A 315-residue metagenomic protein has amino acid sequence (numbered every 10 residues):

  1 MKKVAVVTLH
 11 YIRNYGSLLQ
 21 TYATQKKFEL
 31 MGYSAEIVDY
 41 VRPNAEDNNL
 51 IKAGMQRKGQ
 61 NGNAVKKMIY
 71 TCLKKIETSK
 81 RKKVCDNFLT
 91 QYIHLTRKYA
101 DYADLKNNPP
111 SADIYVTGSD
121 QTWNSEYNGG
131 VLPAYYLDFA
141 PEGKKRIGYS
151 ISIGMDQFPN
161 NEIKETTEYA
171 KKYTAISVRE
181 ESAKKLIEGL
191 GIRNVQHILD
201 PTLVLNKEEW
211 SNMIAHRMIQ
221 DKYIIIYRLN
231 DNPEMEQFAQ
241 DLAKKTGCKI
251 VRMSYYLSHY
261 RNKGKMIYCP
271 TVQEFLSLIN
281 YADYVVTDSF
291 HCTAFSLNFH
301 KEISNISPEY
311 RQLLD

Functional and structural regions predicted by a protein language model:
K2, P110-S111, F139-G143, W210-Y223: Nucleotide-sugar donor-binding and catalytic loop/hinge architecture of NDP-sugar-dependent glycosyltransferases
T8-Y15, L19-E168: Aromatic- and Gly/Pro-rich donor/ligand-binding loops that form nucleotide- or phosphate-bearing donor binding pockets
A112, Y173, A282: An anion/phosphate-binding loop that grips the pyrophosphate of nucleotide cofactors and donors
G148-M155, L186-I187, R228-L229, E234-T271: Catalytic donor nucleotide-activated moiety binding site of glycosyltransferases and closely related
D156-N161, L203-R217: Acidic anion/phosphate-binding donor-loop and adjacent secondary structure in glycosyltransferase catalytic cores
Y173-E180, V286: A short beta-strand/loop micro-motif in the catalytic core of glycosyltransferases that engages the nucleotide-sugar
V195-L203, K207, Y255-Y256, Y260-D288: Donor nucleotide-activated moiety binding/catalytic core segment of transferases that use nucleotide-activated donors
L278-D315: A donor-sugar binding/catalytic signature common to diverse glycosyltransferases and related nucleotide-sugar
